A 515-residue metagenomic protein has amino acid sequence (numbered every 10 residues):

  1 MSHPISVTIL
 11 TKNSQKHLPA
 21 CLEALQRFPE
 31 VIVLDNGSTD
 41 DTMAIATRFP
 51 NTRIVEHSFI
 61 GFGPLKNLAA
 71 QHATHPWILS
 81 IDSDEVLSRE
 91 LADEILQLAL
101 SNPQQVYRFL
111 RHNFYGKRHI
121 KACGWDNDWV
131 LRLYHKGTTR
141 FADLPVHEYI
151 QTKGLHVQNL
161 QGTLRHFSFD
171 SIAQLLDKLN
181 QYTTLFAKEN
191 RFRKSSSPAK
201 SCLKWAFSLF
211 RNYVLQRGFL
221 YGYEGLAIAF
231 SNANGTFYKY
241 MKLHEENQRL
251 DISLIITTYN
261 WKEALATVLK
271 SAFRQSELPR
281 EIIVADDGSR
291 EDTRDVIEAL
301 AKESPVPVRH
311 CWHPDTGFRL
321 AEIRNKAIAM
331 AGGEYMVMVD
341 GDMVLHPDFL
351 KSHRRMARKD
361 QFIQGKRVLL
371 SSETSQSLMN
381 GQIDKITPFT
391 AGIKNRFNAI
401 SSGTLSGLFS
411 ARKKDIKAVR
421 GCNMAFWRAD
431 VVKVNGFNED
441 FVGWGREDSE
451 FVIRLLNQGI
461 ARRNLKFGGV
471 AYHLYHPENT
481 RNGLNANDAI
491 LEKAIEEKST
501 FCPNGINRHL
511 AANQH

Functional and structural regions predicted by a protein language model:
P4, G63-A70, S88-E246, A321 (+6 more regions): Catalytic-site signature of metal-activated, phosphate-bearing donor transferases, centered on the GT-A/GT-A-like
P4-S6, L250-S253, E281, E450: Cell-envelope/extracellular polymer assembly enzymes that use nucleotide-activated donors
I9-R27, W261-R274: Short, well-formed alpha-helical segments that are part of the catalytic scaffolds of diverse glycosyltransferases
H17-P19, D40-R48, E90-L91, A266 (+2 more regions): Acidic helix N-cap motif at the loop->helix transition within catalytic regions of sugar-transfer enzymes
A24, D35-I45, D82, S271 (+3 more regions): A conserved acidic beta->alpha catalytic loop
M43-H72, R294-E322, K326, M330: Conserved donor nucleotide-binding strand/loop of the catalytic core
W77, D84-L87, M343-V344: Acidic metal-phosphate-binding loop of nucleotide-sugar-dependent transferases
I78, M336: Short aromatic/hydrophobic "clamp" motif used to bind/position activated sugar donors
